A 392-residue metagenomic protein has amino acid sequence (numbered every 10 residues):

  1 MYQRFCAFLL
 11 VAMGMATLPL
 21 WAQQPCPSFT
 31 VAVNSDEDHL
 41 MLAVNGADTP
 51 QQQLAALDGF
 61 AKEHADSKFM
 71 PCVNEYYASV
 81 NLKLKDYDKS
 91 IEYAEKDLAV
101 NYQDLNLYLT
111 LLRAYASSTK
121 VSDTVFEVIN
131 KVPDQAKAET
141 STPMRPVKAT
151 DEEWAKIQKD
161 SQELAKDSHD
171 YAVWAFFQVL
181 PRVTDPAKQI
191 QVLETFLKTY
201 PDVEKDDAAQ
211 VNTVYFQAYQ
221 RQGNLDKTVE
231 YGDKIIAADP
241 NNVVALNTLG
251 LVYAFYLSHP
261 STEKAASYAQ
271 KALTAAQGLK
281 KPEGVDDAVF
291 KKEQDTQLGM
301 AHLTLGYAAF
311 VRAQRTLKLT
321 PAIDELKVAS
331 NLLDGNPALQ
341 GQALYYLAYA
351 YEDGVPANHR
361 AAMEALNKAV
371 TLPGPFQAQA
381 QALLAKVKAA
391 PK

Functional and structural regions predicted by a protein language model:
L20-Y76, E127, K166-L180, A187 (+2 more regions): N-terminal leader/linker segments that initiate helical-solenoid repeat arrays
P25-A32, T199, K281-A288, K292-T304 (+3 more regions): Terminal, low-structured helical/coil segments at or just beyond the last alpha-helical repeat
D36-L40, N74, Y108-T110, Y115 (+8 more regions): TPR repeat positional signature
E63-M70, A99-N106, K137-E152, Q162-D167 (+6 more regions): Short solvent-exposed coil/turn linkers within tandem alpha-helical repeat scaffolds
S79, R113, P181, T213 (+8 more regions): Residue-level recognition of tetratricopeptide repeat
A99, L112-A116, K120-S141, A254 (+3 more regions): TPR/TPR-like (Sel1-like) alpha-helical repeat modules
